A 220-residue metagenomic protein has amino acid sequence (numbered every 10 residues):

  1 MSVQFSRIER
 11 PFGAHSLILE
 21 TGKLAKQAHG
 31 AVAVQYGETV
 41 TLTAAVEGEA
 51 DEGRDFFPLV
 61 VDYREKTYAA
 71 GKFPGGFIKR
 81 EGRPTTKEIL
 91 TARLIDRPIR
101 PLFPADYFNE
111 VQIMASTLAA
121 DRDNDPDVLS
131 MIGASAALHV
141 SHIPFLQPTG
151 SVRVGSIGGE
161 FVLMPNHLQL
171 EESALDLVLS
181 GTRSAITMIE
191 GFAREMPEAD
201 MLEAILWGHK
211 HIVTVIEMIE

Functional and structural regions predicted by a protein language model:
M1-Q27, A31-A33: Short, Gly/Pro- and small/polar-rich lid/capping loops
S2, G22, A50, R122 (+2 more regions): Single-stranded nucleic-acid-binding OB-fold domains
P11-G13, G37, R64, I157: Short strand-coil-strand connectors
I18, L42, I95, A105-S156: Glycine-rich anion/phosphate-binding loop at the beta-strand->alpha-helix junction
G22, Q27-V32, Q112, Q147-S151 (+1 more regions): Gly/Lys-enriched N-terminal cap/neck module of very large, oligomeric protein machines
A28-Q112, T117-N124, R183, E190 (+1 more regions): Glycine-rich, flexible beta-strand/loop modules in the N-terminal catalytic cores of phosphate-handling
P144-E220: Mobile "lid/hinge" segments at catalytic clefts and subdomain interfaces of large enzymes
